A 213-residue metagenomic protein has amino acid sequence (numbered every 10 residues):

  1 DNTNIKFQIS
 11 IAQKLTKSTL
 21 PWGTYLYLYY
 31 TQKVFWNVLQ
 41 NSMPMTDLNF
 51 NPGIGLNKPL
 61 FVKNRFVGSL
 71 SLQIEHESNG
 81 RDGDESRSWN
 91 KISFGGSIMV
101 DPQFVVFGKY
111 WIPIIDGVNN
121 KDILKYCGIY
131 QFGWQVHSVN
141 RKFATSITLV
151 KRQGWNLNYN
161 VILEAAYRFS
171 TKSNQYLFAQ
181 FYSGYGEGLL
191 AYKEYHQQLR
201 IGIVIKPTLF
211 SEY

Functional and structural regions predicted by a protein language model:
D1-T19: N-terminal low-complexity, intrinsically disordered segments
N4, Q8-S10, N51-G53, S93 (+3 more regions): Membrane-embedded beta-strand positions in outer-membrane beta-barrel channels/transporters
T16-R141, I147-K151, W155-N156, Q180-Y185 (+1 more regions): Outer-membrane pore/translocation modules
N156, N160-Y213: Predominantly the C-terminal beta-signal and adjacent terminal strand-loop region of outer-membrane beta-barrel
